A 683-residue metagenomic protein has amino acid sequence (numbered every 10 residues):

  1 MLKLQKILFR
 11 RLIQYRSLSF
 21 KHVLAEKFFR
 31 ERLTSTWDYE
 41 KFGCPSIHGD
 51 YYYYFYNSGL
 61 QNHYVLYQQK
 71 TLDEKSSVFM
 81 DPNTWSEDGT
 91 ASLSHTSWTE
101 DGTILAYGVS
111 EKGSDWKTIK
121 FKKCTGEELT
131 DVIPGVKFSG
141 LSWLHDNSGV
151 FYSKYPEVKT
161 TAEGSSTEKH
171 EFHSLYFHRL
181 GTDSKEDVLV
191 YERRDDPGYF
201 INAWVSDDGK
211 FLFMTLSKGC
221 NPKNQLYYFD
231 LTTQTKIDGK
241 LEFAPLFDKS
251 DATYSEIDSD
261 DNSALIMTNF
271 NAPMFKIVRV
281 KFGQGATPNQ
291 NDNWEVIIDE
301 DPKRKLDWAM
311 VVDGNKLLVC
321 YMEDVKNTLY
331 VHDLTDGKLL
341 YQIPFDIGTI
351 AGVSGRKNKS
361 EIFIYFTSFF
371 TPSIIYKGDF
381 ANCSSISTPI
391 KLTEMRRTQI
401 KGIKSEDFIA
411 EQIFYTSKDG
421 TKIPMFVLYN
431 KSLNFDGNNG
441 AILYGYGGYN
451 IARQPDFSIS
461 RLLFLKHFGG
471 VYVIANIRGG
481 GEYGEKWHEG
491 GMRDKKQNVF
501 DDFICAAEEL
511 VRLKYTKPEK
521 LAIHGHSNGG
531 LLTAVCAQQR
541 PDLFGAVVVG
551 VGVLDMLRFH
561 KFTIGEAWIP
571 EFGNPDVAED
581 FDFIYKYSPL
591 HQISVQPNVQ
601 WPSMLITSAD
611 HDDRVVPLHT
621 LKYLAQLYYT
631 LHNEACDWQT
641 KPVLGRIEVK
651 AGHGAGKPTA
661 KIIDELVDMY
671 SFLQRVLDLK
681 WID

Functional and structural regions predicted by a protein language model:
M1-L339, P344-I347, R356-E361, F369-T371 (+6 more regions): Beta-propeller folds
N57, N269, T367, Y444-G448 (+2 more regions): Glycine-rich His-Gly loop
V78, L189, E242, K391 (+2 more regions): Conserved beta-strand segments of alpha/beta enzyme cores
N83-T99, Y107-S114, T125-T130, F380-N382 (+7 more regions): Cap/lid segment of the alpha/beta-hydrolase catalytic domain
L93, G135-L141, A162-T167, D196-F200 (+10 more regions): Alpha-helix capping and helix-loop boundary segments enriched in small/acidic/polar residues
S206, C220, D258-S259, N271 (+15 more regions): A structural signal for short secondary-structure junctions
I266-F270, W308-N315, V319-D324, Y415-I423 (+6 more regions): C-terminal substrate/ligand-recognition segments
I474-D683: Active-site-proximal cap/loop segments of hydrolase catalytic domains
